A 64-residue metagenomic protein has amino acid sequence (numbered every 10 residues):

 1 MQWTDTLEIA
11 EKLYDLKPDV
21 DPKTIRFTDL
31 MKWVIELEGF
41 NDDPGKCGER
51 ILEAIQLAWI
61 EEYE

Functional and structural regions predicted by a protein language model:
M1-E64: A charge-rich, low-complexity, intrinsically flexible signal that marks solvent-exposed coils, linkers, repeats
